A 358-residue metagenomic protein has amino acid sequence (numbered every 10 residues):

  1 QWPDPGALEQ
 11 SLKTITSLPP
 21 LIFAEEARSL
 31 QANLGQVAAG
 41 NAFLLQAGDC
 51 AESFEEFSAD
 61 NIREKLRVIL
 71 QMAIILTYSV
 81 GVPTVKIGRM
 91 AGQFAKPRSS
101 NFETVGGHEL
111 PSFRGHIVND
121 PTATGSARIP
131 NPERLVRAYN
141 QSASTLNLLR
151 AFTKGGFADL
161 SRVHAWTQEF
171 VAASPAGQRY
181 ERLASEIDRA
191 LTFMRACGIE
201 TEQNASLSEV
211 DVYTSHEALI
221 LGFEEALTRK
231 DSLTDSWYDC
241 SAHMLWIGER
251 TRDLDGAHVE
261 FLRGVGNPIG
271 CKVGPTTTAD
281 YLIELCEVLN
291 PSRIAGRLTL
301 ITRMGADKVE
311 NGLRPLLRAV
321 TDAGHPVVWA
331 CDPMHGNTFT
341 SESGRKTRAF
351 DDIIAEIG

Functional and structural regions predicted by a protein language model:
Q1-F43: N-terminal basic/disordered segments at the start of proteins
G6-Q10, S185, T192, D322: Polar/charged alpha-helical tracts
E26-L34, L70-T77, G312-G324, I357-G358: Short amphipathic alpha-helices and their capping/turn segments at secondary-structure boundaries
L45-C50, I87-M90, C331-M334: Short loop/turn segments at strand-loop or loop-helix junctions that form parts of catalytic or ligand-binding pockets
A51-E52, E56-G305, R345-R348, E356-I357: Active-site-facing alpha/beta catalytic cores
C286-G358: Catalytic-face loop-and-helix region of soluble metabolic enzyme cores
